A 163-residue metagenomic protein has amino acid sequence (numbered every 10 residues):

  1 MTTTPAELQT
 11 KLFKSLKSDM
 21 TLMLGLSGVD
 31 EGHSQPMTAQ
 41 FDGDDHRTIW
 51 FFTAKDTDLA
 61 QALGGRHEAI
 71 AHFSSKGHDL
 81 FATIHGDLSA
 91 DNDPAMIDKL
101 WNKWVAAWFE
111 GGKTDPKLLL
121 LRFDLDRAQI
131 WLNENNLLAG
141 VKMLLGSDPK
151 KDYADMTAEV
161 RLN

Functional and structural regions predicted by a protein language model:
M1-T21, T157-N163: N-terminal leader/targeting segments and the immediate start of mature chains
K14-V29, A69-F73: A short, Trp-centered hydrophobic/proline-enriched beta-strand micro-motif
D30-T38: A positional/architectural concept
M37-D42, S75-G77: Short, charge-patterned binding micro-sites
D45-W50: Short active-site oxyanion
F52-A54: Short His-Asn-centered micro-motif
D58-L125: Short, structured beta-strand-loop surface elements
P116-N163: C-terminal edge-of-domain segments
